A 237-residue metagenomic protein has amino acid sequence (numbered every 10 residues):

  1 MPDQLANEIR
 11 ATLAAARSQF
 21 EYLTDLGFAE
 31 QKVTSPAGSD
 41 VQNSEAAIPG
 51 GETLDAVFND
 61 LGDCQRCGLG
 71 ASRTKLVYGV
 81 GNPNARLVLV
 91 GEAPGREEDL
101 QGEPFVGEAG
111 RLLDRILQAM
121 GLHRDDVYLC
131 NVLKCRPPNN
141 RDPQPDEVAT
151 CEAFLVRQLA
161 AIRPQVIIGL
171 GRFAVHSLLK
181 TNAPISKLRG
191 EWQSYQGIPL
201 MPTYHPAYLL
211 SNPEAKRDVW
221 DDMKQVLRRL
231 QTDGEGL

Functional and structural regions predicted by a protein language model:
P2-D3, N7, S18-L237: A polyanion-binding, active-site-adjacent surface
A14: Basic, Lys/Arg-rich alpha-helical nucleic-acid-recognition elements, primarily the DNA-binding modules of transcription
